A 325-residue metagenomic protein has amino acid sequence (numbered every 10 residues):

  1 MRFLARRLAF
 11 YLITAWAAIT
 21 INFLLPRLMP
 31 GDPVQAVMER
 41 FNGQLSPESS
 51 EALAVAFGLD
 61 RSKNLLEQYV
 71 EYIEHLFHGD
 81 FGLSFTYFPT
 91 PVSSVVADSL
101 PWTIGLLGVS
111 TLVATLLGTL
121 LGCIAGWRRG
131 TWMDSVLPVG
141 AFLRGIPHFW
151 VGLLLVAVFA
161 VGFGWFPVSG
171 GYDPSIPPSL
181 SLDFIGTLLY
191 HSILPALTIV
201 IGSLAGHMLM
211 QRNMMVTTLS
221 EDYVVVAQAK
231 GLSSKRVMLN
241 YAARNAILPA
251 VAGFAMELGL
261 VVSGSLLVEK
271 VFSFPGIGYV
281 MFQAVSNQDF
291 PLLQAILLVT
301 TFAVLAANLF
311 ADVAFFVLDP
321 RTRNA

Functional and structural regions predicted by a protein language model:
R2, V96, L100-M133, H148 (+2 more regions): Alpha-helical transmembrane segments of integral membrane proteins, especially multi-pass inner/plasma-membrane
A5-Y11: N-terminal signal-anchor/signal peptide hydrophobic helix marking the start of the first transmembrane segment
F10, A18, N42, V113-A114 (+4 more regions): Transmembrane alpha-helical core residues of multi-pass small-molecule transporters, especially secondary transporters
A15-Q68, F163-F184: Hydrophobic alpha-helical transmembrane segments of membrane transport/permease proteins and related membrane-embedded
W16-I21, L65, Y69, G108-L112 (+3 more regions): Hydrophobic alpha-helical transmembrane segments of multi-pass integral membrane proteins
I21-L28, E71-H75, V139-G170, T198-L204: Membrane-water interface segments at the C-terminal ends of transmembrane alpha-helices in multi-pass inner-membrane
D60-T119: An internal, D/E-rich "acidic patch" concept
